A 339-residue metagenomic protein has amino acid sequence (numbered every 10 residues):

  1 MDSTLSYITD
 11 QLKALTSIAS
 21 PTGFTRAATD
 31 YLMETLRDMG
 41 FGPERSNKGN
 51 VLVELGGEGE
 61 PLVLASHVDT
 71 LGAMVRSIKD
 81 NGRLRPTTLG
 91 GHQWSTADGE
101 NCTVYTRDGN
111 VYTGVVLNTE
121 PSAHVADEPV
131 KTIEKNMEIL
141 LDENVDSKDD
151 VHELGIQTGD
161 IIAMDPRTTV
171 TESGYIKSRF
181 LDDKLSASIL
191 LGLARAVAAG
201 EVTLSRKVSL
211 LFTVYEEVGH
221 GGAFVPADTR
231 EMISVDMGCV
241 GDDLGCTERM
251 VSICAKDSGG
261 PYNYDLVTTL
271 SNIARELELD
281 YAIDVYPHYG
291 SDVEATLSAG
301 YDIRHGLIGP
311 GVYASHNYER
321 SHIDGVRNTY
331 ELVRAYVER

Functional and structural regions predicted by a protein language model:
M1-R339: N-terminal hydrophobic/helix-forming segments and targeting peptides
